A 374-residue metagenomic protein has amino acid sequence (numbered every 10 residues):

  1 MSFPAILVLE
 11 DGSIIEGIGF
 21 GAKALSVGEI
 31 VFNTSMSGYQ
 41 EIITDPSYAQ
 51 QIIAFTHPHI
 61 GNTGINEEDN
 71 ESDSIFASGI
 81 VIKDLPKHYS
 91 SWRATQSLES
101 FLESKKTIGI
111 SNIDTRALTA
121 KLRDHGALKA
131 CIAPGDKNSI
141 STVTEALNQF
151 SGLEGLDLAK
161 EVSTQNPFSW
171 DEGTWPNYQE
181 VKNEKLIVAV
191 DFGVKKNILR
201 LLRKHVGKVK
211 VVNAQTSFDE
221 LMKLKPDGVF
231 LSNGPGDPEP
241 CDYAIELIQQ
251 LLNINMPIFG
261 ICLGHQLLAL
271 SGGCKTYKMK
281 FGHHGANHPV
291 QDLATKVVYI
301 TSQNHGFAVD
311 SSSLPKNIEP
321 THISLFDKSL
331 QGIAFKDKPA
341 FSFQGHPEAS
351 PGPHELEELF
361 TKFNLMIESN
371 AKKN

Functional and structural regions predicted by a protein language model:
M1-D219, K223-L224, P238, S350 (+1 more regions): RNA-binding accessory domains that recognize and position tRNA/RNA substrates
M1-P4, G285, K316: A short, compositionally biased
G19-F20, P58, N304, F335 (+1 more regions): Residue-level structural signal for beta-strand termini and adjacent loop
I108, L186, P257-F259, K275 (+1 more regions): Proline-centered loop/turn at the N-terminus of a beta-strand
L186-D191, T301-S302, F341-G345: Active-site-proximal beta-strand elements of phosphoester/diester hydrolases
D227-G228, S232-S311, G352-N370: Cysteine-nucleophile active-site neighborhood
K296-K338, N374: Catalytic beta-strand/loop cores that center a nucleophilic Ser/Cys/Thr and support acyl-enzyme chemistry
